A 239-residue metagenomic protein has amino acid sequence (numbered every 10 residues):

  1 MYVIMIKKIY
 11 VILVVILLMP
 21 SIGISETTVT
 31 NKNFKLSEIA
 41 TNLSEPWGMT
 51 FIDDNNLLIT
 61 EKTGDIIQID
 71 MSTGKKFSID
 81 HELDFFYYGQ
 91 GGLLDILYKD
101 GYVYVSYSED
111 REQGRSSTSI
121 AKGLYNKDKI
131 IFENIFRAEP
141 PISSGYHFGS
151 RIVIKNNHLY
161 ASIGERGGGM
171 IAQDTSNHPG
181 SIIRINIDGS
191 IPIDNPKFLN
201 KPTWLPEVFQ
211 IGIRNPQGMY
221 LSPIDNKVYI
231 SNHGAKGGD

Functional and structural regions predicted by a protein language model:
M1-I9: Positively charged n-region of N-terminal signal peptides that target proteins for export
V3-I4, L18, D70: Residue-level detector of intrinsically disordered terminal segments
I12-P20: Bacterial N-terminal signal peptides
S25-G169, G218-L221, N226-D239: Acidic, Gly/Ser/Thr-rich repeat motifs that build Ca2+-stabilized beta-propeller blades
S25-K35, S190-K201: Blade/loop signatures of beta-propeller domains
T118-K127, T175-D188: Beta-propeller blade signature
V153-L159, R184-I193: A structural motif
S176-I185, D194-I230: Loop-centered beta-sheet repeat module
